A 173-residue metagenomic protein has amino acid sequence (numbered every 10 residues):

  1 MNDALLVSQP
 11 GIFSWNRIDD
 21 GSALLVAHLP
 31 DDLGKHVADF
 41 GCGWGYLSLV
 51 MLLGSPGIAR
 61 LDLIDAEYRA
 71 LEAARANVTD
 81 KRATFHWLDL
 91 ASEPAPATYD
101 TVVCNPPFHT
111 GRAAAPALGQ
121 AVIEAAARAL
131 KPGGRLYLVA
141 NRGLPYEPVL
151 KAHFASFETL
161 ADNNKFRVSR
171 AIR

Functional and structural regions predicted by a protein language model:
M1-D31: Class I SAM-dependent transferase core
D19-C104: Conserved SAM/SAH cofactor-binding pocket of Class I
G57, L130-R135: Short glycine-dipeptide loop
D65-R69, L118, N141-R142: Short beta->alpha hinge that forms the Motif I/post-I loop of the SAM-binding pocket
T101-A113: A short SAM/SAH-binding and catalytic strip from SAM-dependent methyltransferases
G119-P132: A short glycine-rich, Lys/Arg-flanked "PGG" loop and its adjoining helix->strand segment in the class I
N141-F154: Conserved class I S-adenosyl-L-methionine
A155, D162-R173: Core SAM-dependent methyltransferase catalytic element
